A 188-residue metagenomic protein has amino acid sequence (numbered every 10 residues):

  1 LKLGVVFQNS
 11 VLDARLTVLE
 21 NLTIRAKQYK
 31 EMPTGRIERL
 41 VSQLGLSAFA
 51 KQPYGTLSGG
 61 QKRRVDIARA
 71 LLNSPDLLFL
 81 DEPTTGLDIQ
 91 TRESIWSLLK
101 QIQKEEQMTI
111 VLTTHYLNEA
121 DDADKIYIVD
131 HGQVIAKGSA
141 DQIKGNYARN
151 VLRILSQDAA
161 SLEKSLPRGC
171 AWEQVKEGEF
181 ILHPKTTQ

Functional and structural regions predicted by a protein language model:
N9, L16-Q28: Q-loop/switch helix immediately C-terminal to the Walker
T23, T34-F49: Conserved ABC ATPase "signature" region
P53-L57: Conserved ABC ATPase signature
I67: Hydrophobic anchor residue at the start of the ABC signature
S74: Conserved catalytic motifs of ABC-family nucleotide-binding domains
L78-D81: Catalytic Walker B motif of ABC-type/P-loop ATPase nucleotide-binding domains
L98-P184: ABC transporter nucleotide-binding domain
